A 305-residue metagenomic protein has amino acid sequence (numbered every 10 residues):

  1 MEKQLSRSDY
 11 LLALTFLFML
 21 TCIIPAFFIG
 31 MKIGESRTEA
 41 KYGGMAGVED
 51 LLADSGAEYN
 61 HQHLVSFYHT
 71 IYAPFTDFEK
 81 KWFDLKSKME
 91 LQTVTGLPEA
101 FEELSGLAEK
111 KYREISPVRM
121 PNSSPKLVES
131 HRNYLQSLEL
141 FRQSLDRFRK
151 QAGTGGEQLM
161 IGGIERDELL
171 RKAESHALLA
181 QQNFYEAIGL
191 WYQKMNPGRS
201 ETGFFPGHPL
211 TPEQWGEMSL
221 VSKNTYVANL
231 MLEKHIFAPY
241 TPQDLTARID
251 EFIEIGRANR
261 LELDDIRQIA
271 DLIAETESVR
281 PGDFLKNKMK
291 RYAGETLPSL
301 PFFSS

Functional and structural regions predicted by a protein language model:
M1-S8: N-terminal Lys/Arg-rich, disordered targeting/topogenic segments
L11-G30: Hydrophobic membrane-insertion alpha-helices, especially the h-region of bacterial N-terminal signal peptides
F27-A40: Hydrophobic single-pass membrane-insertion segments
E39-N60: Short extracytoplasmic/periplasmic juxtamembrane "stem" segments immediately C-terminal to an N-terminal membrane anchor
N60-R113, G198-T202: Extracytoplasmic/periplasmic/luminal assembly and interaction segments in envelope/secretory/respiratory proteins
Y72-E90, L138-G153, D250-I253, R257: Regular secondary-structure segments
P98-R199: Non-cytosolic head/periplasmic domains of membrane-anchored proteins
F204-S305: Extracytoplasmic/luminal low-complexity segments enriched in Pro/Gly and acidic/polar residues that act as flexible
